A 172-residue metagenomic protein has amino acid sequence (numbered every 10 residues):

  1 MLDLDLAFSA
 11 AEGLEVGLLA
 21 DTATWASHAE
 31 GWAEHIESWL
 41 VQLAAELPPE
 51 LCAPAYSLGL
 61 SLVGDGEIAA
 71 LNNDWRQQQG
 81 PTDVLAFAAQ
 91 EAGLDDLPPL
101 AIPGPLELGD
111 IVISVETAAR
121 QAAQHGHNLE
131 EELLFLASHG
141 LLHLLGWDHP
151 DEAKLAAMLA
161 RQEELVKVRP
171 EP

Functional and structural regions predicted by a protein language model:
M1-L134, L142-P172: An acidic/histidine-cluster motif and surrounding catalytic segment that typifies divalent-metal-assisted enzyme active
